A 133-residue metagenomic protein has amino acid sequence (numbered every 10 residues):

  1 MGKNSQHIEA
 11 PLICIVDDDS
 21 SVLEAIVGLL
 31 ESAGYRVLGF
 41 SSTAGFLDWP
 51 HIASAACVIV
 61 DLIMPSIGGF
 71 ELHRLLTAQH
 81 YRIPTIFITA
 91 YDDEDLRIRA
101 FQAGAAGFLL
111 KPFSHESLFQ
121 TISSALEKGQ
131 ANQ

Functional and structural regions predicted by a protein language model:
M1-C14, S20-V27, E116-Q133: Non-catalytic signal-transmission and effector/linker regions of two-component phosphorelay proteins
G39-C57: Acidic, metal-coordinating helix/loop segments flanking the phosphotransfer/catalytic sites of two-component signaling
S41-S42, I67-E71: Acidic catalytic/metal-coordinating carboxylates
V60-D61: Active-site T/S-Asp motif of two-component receiver
M64: Receiver (REC) domain active-site loop signature in two-component systems and cognate sites in sensor histidine kinases
E71, D92-G107: Alpha4 helix (beta4-alpha4-beta5 surface) of REC/receiver domains from two-component response regulators
